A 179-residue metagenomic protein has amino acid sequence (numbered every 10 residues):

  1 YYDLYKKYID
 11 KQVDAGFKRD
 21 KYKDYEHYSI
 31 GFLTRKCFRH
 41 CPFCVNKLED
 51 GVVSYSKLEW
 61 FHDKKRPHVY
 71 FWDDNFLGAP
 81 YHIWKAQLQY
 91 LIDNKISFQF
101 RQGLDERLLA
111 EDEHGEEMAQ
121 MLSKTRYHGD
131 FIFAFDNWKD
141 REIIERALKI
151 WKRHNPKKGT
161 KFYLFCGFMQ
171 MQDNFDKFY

Functional and structural regions predicted by a protein language model:
Y1-S29: Glycine-rich beta-alpha loop elements in corrinoid/cobalamin-binding modules across cobalamin-dependent enzymes
Y1-Y8, P42, L109-E111, I143: Short, charged, surface-exposed secondary-structure boundary motifs
D3, R39-C41, D50-V52, G78-P80 (+1 more regions): Short catalytic/ligand-binding loop motif for oxyanion handling, primarily in non-cytosolic enzymes, centered on
D3, V13-D14, I30-F32, Y70-W72 (+1 more regions): A structural signal for short, well-ordered beta-strand segments and their strand-loop junctions that often border
D24-W60: Canonical Radical SAM [4Fe-4S] cluster-binding loop centered on the CxxxCxxC motif and its immediate flanking residues
V45-A147, K158-C166: Core AdoMet radical
M169-Y179: Catalytic cores of alpha/beta
